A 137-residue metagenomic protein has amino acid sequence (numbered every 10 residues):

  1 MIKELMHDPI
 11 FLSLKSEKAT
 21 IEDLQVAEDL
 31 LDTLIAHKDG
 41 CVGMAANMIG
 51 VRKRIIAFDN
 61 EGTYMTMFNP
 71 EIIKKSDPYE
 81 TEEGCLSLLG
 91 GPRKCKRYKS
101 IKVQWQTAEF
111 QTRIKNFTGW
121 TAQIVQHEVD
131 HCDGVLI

Functional and structural regions predicted by a protein language model:
M1-I137: Positively charged
